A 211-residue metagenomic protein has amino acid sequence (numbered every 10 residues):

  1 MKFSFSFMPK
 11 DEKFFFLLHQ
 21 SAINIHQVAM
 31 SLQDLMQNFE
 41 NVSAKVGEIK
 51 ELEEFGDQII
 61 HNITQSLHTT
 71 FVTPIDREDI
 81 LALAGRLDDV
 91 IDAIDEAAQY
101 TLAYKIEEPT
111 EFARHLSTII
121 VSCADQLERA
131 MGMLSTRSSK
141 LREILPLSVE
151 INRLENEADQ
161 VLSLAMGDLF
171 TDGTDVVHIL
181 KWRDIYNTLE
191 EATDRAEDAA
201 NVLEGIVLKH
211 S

Functional and structural regions predicted by a protein language model:
M1-S211: Cytosolic, long alpha-helical scaffolding segments
